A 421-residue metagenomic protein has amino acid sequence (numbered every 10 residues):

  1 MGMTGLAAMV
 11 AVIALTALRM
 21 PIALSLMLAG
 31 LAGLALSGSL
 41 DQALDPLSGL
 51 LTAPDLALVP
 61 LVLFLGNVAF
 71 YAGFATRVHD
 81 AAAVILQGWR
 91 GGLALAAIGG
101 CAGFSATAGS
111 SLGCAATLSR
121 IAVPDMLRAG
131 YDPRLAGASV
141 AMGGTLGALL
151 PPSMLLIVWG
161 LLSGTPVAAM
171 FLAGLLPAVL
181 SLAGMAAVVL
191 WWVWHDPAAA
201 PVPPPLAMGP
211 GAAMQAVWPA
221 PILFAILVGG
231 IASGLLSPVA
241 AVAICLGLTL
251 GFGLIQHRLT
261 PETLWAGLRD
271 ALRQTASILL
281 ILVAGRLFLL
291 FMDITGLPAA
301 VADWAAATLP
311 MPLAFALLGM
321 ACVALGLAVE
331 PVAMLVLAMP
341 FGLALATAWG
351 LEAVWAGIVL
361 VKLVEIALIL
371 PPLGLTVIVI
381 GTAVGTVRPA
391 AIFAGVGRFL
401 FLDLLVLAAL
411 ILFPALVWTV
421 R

Functional and structural regions predicted by a protein language model:
M1-R421: Alpha-helical transmembrane segments of multi-pass membrane transport proteins
